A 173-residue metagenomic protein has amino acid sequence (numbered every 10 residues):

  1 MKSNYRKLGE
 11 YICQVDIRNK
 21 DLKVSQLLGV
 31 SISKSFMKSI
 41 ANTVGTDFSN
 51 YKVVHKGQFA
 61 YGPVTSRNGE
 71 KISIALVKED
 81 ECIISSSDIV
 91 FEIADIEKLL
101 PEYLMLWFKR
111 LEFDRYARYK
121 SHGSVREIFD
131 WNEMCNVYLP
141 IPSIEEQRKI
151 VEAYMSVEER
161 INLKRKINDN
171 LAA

Functional and structural regions predicted by a protein language model:
M1-N19, N136, P140-A173: Non-catalytic DNA-recognition/assembly elements of restriction-modification systems
S3-R6, L99, F129: A broad, structural micro-motif
N4-Y61: Sequence-specific dsDNA recognition surfaces
V24, I40, V44, E70-I72 (+3 more regions): Glycine-rich, flexible loop/turn motifs
K56, A60-L111: A short beta-sheet element
I74-K78, K120, E152-Y154, I167: "Short basic amphipathic alpha-helical interaction patches in structured regions
S85, W131-M134, M155: Short glycine-enriched loop/turn motifs at secondary-structure junctions
K109-L139: Specificity-determining recognition surfaces
